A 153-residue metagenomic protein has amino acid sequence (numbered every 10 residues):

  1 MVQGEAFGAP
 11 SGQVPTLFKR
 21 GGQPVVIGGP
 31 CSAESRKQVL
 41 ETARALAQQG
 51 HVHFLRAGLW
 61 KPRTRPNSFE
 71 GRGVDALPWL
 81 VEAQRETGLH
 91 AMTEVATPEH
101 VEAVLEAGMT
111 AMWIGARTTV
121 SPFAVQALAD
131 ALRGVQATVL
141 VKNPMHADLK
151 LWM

Functional and structural regions predicted by a protein language model:
M1-I27: N-terminal amphipathic alpha-helix/helix-capping segment at the start of soluble metabolic enzymes
P24-P30, H53-A57, A91-T93, M112-I114 (+1 more regions): Hydrophobic faces of well-ordered beta-strands that scaffold small-molecule active sites in alpha/beta enzyme cores
P30-A33, G58-P62, A96-H100, R117 (+1 more regions): Active-site beta-loop-alpha junctions enriched in small/polar residues
C31-A45, R72-P78: Glycine-rich anion/phosphate-binding loops
R36-A45, P98-G108, D148-W152: Catalytic cores of alpha/beta
R56-V74: Glycine-rich, proline-tolerant flexible connector loops at the mouths of alpha/beta enzymes
F69-T93, A127-T138: Alpha-helix-loop-beta-strand connector modules within alpha/beta enzyme cores
W113-M153: Conserved anion-binding
